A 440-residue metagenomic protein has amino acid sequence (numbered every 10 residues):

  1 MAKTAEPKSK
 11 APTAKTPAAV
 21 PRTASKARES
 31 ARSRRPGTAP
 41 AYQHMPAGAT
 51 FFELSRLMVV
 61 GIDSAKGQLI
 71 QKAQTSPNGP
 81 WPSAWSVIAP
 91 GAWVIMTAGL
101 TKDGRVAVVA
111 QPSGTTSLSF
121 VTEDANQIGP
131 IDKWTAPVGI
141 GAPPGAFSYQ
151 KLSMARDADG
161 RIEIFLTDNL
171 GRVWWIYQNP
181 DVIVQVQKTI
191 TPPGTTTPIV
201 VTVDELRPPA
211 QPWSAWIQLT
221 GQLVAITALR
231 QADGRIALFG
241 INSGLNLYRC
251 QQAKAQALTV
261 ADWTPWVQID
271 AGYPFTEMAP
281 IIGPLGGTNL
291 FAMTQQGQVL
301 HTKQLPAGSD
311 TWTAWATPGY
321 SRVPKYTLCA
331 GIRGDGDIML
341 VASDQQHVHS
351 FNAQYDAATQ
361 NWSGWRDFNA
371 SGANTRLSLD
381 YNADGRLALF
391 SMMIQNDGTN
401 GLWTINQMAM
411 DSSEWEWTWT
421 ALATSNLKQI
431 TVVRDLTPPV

Functional and structural regions predicted by a protein language model:
M1-P36: Intrinsically disordered, polybasic Lys/Arg-rich low-complexity tracts
R22, K26-V440: A structural motif
